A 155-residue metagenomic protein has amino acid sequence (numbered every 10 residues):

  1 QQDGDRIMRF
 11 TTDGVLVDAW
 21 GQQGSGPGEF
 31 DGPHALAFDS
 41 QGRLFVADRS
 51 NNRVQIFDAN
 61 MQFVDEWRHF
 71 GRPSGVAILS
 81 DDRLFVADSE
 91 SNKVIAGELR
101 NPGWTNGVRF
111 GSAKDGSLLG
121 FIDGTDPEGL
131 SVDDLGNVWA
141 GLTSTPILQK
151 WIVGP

Functional and structural regions predicted by a protein language model:
Q1-P155: Eukaryotic scaffold repeat domains enriched in small/polar residues
